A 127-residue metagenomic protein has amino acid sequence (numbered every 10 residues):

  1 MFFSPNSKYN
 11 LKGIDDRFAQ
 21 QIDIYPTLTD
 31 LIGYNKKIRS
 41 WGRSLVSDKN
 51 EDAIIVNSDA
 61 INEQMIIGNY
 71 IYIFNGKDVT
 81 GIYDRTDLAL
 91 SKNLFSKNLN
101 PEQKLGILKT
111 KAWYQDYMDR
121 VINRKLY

Functional and structural regions predicted by a protein language model:
M1-Y34: Substrate-binding rim/cap in mid-to-C-terminal beta-strand-loop elements of soluble/periplasmic
K36, W41-Y127: Phosphate/adenylate-binding glycine loop and adjacent helical scaffold
